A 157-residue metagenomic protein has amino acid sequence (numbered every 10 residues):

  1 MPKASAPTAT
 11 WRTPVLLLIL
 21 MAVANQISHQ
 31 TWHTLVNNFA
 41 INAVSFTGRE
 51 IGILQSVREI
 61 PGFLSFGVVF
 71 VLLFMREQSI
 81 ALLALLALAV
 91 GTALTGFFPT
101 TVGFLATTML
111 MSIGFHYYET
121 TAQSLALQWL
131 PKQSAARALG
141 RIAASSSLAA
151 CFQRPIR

Functional and structural regions predicted by a protein language model:
T8-R58, G62: Helix-loop boundary and gating motifs at the non-cytosolic
L18, V102-T108: Short hydrophobic/alpha-helical segments at membrane-entry points of transmembrane helices in Major Facilitator
V36, Y117-L130: Intracellular juxtamembrane helix-capping segments at the cytosolic ends of symmetry-related transmembrane helices
E50, S134-R141: Cytoplasmic loop-to-transmembrane helix junctions
S65-E77: Helix-to-loop junctions at the C-terminal end of transmembrane segments in multipass secondary transporters
L86-P99: C-terminal ends and interior cores of transmembrane alpha-helices in multi-pass membrane transporters/permeases
G140-P155: Glycine-rich segments within core transmembrane alpha-helices of 12-TM secondary carriers
